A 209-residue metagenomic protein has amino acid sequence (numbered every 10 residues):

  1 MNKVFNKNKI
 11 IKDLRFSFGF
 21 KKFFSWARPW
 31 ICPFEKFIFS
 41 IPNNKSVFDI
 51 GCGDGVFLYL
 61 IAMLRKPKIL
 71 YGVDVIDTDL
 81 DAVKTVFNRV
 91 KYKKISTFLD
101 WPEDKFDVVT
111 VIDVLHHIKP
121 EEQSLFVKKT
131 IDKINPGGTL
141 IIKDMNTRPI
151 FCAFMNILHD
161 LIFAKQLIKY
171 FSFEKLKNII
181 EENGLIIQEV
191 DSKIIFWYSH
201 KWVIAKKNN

Functional and structural regions predicted by a protein language model:
M1-I41, K45-F48, G53-P102, I118-E122 (+1 more regions): Class I (Rossmann-like) S-adenosyl-L-methionine-dependent methyltransferase catalytic domain, capturing the SAM-binding
K105: Short acidic/histidine-rich motifs immediately flanking catalytic phosphotransfer sites in two-component signaling
T110: A conserved beta-strand element that flanks and buttresses the S-adenosyl-L-methionine
D113-V114: Short catalytic micro-motifs in class I SAM-dependent methyltransferases
S124-P136: A short glycine-rich, Lys/Arg-flanked "PGG" loop and its adjoining helix->strand segment in the class I
